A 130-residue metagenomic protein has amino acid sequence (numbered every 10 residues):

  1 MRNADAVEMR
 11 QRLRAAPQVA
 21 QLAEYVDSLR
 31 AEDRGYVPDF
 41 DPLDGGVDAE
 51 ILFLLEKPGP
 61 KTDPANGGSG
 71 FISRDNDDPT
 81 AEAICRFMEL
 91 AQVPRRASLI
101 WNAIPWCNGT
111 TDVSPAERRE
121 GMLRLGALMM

Functional and structural regions predicted by a protein language model:
R2-M130: A polyanion-binding, active-site-adjacent surface
